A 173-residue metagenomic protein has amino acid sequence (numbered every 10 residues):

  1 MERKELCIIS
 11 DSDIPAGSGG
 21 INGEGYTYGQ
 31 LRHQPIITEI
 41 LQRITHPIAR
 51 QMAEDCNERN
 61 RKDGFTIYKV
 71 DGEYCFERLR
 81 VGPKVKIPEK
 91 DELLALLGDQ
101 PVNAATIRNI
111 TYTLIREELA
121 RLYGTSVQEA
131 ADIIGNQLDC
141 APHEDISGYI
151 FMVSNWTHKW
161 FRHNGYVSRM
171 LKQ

Functional and structural regions predicted by a protein language model:
M1-A141, D145-Q173: Nuclease and nuclease-like effector domains acting on nucleic acids or nucleotide cofactors
